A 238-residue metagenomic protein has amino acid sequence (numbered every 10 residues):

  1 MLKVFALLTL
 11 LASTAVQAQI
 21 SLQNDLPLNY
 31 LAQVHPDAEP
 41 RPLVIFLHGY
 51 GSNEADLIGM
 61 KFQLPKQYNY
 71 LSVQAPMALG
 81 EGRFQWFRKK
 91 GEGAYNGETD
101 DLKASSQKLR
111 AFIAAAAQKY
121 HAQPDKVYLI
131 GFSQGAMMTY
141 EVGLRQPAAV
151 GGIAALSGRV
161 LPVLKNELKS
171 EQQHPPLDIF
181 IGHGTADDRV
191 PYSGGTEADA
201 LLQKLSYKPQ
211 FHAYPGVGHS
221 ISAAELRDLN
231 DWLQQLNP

Functional and structural regions predicted by a protein language model:
L22-A122: Serine-hydrolase catalytic machinery in alpha/beta-hydrolase-like enzymes
L57-M60, E167, P191-L201: Short alpha-helix in the alpha/beta-hydrolase fold that links the catalytic acid
I58, A136-P147, I153: Short glycine-enriched nucleophile-adjacent loop and the immediately C-terminal alpha-helix near the catalytic center
V73-M77, A154-P162: Active-site nucleophile loop of the alpha/beta-hydrolase fold
H121-G131: Alpha/beta-hydrolase fold nucleophile elbow
L129-G131, L156, G182: Short beta-strand immediately N-terminal to the catalytic nucleophile in serine-hydrolase-like folds
F180, S193-P238: C-terminal catalytic histidine-bearing segment of alpha/beta-hydrolase fold enzymes
F180-H183, D187: Short beta-strand/loop motif that positions the catalytic acidic residue of the alpha/beta-hydrolase fold
